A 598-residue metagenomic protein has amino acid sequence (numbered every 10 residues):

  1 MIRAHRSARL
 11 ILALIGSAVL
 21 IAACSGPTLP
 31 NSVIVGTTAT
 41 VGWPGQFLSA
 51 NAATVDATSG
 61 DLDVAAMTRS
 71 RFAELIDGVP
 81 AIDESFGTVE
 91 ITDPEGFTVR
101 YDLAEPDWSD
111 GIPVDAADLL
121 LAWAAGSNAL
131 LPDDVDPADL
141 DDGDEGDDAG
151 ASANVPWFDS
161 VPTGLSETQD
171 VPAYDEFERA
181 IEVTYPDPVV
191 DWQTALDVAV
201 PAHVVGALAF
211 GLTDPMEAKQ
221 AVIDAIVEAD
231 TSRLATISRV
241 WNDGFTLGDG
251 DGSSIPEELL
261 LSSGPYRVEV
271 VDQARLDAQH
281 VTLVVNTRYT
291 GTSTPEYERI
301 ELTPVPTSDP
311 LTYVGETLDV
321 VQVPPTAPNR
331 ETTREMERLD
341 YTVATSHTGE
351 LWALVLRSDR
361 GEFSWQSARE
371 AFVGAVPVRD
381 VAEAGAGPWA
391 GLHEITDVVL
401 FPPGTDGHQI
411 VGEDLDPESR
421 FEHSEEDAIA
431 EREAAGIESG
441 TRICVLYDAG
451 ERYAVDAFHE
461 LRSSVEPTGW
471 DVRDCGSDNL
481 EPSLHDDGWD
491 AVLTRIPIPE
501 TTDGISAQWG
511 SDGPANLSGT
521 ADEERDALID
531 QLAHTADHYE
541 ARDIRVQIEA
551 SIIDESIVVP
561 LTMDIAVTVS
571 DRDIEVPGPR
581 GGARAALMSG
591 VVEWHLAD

Functional and structural regions predicted by a protein language model:
G42-P94, D102, A124, L261: N-terminal lobe/hinge region of extracytoplasmic solute-binding protein
V89-F158, F177-D187, D191-A195, E362-S364: Aromatic- and charge-enriched surface segment that lines or borders ligand/interaction sites
A125, S254, H280-T332: Ligand-site clamp/hinge motif
D139-F245: Surface-exposed binding/hinge segments that line and control ligand-binding clefts or catalytic entry sites
D359-H408, E549-P560: Periplasmic-binding protein-like
A382-G385, R473-E481, G504-I574, L596-D598: Extracytoplasmic/peripheral linker and loop segments enriched in polar/acidic and small residues with frequent Thr/Pro
W389-A435, A449-A454: Structural transition elements
S570-D598: Long beta-strand-rich cores associated with HINT superfamily self-processing modules
